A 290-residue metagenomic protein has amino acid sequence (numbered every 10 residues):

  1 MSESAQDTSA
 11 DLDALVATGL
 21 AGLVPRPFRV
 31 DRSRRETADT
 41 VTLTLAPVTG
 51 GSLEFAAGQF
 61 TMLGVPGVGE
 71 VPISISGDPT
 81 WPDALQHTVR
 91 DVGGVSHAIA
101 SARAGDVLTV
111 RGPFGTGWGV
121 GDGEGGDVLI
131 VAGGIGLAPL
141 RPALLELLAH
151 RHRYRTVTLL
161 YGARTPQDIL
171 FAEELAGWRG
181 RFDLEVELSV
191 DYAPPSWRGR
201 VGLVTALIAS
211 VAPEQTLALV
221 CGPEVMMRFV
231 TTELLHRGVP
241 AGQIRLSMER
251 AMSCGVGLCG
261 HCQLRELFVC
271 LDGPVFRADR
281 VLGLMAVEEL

Functional and structural regions predicted by a protein language model:
S2, S9-D106, A163-T165: Ferredoxin-reductase
G67-E70, G112-G117, E288: Short, charged beta-turn/beta-strand-edge "cap" motif at the junction between a beta-strand and an adjacent loop
G94-S253: FNR/FR-type flavoprotein reductase catalytic core
V225, M248-P274: Local cysteine-cluster metal-coordination motifs and their immediate loop/turn environment, predominantly Fe-S cluster
R265-L290: Non-heme iron-sulfur electron-transfer modules
